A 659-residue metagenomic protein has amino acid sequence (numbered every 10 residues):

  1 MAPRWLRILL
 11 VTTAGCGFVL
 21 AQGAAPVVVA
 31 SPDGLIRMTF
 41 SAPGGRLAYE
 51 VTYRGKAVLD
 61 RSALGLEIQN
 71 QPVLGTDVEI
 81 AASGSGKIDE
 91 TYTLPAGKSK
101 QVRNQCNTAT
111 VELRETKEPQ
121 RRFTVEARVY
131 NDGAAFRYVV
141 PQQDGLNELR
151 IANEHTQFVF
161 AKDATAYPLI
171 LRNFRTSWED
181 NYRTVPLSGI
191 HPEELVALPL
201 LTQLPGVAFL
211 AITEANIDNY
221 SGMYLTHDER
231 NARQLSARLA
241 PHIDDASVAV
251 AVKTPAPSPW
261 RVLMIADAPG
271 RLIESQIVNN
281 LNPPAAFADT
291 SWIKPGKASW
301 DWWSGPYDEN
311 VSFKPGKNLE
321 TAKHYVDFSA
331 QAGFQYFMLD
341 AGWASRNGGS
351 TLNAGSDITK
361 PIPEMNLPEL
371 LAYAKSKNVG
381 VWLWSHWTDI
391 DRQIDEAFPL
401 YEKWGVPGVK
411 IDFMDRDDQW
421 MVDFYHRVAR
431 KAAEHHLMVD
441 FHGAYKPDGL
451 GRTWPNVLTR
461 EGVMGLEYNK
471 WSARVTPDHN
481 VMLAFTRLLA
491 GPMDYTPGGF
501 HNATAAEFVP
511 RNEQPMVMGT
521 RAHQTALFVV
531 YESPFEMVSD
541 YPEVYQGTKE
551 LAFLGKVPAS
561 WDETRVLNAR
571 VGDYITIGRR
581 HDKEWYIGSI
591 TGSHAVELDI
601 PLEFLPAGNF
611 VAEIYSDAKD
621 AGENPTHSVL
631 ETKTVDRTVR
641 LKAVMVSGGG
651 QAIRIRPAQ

Functional and structural regions predicted by a protein language model:
M1-L10: Bacterial N-terminal signal peptides that target proteins for export
V19-G23: Boundary at the C-terminal end of the N-terminal hydrophobic targeting segment
P26-A286: N-terminal accessory beta-strand-rich subdomains and adjacent acidic, glycine-rich linkers that precede catalytic cores
V111, D540-Y586, I590, D620-T626: Glycan-recognition and catalytic regions of carbohydrate-active enzymes
K253-A332, Y336: An acidic-aromatic substrate-binding cleft motif
A341-T520: Aromatic- and carboxylate-enriched substrate-binding clefts and catalytic-loop regions of carbohydrate-active enzymes
R570-V611, Q651-A652: Carbohydrate-binding surface patches
T632-Q659: C-terminal beta-strand-rich structural cap/linker in extracellular carbohydrate-active enzymes
